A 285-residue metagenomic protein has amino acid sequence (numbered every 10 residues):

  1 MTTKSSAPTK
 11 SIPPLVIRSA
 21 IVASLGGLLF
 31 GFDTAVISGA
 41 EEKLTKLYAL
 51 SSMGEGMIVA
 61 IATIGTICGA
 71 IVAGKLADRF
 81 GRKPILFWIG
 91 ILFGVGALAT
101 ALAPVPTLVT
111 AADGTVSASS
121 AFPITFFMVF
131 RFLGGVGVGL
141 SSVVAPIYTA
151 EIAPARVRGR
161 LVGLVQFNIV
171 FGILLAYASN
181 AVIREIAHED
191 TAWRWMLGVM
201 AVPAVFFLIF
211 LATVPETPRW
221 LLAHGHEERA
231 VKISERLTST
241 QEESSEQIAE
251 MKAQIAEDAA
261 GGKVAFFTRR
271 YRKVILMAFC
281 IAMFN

Functional and structural regions predicted by a protein language model:
M1-N285: Transmembrane-helix signature of 12-pass secondary carriers
